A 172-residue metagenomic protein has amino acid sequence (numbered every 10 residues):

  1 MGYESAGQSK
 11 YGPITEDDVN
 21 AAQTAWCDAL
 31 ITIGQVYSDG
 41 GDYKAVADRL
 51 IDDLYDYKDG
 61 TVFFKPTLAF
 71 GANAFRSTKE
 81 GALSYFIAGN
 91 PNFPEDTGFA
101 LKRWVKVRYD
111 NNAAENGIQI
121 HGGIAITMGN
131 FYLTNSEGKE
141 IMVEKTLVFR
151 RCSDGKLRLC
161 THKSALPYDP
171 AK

Functional and structural regions predicted by a protein language model:
M1-D56, T61: Short, low-complexity N-terminal intrinsically disordered segments enriched in polar/charged residues
G2, I120-M128, Y132, G138-A171: Short beta-strand edge/turn micro-motifs at domain boundaries
Y11-I14, D18, E115, Q119 (+1 more regions): Conserved aromatic-histidine-acidic binding/catalytic patches
I14, I31-I33, I51, I87 (+3 more regions): Weak global preference for isoleucine
V36, Y43, E80, E137 (+1 more regions): General N-terminal targeting signals
K58-G60, G81, R103-V105, K139 (+1 more regions): Generic structural motif recognizing short loop/turn segments at the entrances and edges of beta-strands
F63-T134: Surface-exposed, charged secondary-structure patches
